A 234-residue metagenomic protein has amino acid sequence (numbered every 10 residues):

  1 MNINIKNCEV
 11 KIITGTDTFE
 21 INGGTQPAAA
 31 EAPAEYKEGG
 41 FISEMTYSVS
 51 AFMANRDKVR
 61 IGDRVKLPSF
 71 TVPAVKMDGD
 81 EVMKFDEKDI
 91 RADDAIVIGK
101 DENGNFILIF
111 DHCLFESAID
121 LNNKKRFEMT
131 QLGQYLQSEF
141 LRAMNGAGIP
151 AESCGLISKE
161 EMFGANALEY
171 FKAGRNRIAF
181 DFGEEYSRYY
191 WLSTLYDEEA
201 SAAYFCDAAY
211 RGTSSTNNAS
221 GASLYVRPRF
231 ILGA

Functional and structural regions predicted by a protein language model:
M1-A30: Long, low-complexity intrinsically disordered regions enriched in small/polar and proline/glycine residues
A29-A234: Collagenous Gly-X-Y triple-helix signature in extracellular proteins
